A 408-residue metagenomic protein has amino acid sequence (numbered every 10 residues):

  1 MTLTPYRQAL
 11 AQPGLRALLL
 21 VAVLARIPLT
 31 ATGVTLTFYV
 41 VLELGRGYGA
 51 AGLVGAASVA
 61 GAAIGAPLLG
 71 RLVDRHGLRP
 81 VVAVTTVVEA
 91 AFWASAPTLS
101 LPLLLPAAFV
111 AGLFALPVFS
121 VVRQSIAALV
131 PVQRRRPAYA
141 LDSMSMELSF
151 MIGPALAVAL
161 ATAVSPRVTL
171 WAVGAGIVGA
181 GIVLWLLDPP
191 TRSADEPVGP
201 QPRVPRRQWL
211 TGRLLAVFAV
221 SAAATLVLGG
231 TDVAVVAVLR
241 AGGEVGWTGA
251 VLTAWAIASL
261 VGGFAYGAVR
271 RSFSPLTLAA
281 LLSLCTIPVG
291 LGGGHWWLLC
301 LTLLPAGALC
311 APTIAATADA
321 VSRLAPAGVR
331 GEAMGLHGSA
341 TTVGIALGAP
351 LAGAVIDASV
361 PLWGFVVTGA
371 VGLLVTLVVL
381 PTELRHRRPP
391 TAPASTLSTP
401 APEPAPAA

Functional and structural regions predicted by a protein language model:
L3-A60, Q208-T253: Helix-loop boundary and gating motifs at the non-cytosolic
A63-S100: Conserved MFS/SLC helix-loop-helix module at the cytosolic interface between two early adjacent transmembrane helices
I64-G77, A161, V261-S274, I356: Helix-to-loop junctions at the C-terminal end of transmembrane segments in multipass secondary transporters
P80-A94, W171-G174, P275-P288, V366: Structural signature of the two symmetry-related core transmembrane helices
A96-A108, L291-T302: Helix-loop junctions at membrane interfaces in 12-TM secondary transporters
F109-L148: Cytoplasmic helix-loop-helix junction between adjacent transmembrane helices in 12-TM secondary transporters
P117-V130, V235, P312-A325: Intracellular juxtamembrane helix-capping segments at the cytosolic ends of symmetry-related transmembrane helices
L276-I314: C-terminal transmembrane helical hairpin of 12-TM major facilitator-type secondary transporters
